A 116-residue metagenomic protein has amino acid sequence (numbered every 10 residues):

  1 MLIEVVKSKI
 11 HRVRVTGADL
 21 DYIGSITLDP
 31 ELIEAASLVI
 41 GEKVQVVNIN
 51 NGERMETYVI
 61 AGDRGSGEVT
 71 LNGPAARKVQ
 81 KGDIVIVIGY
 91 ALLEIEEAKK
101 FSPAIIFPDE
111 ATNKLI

Functional and structural regions predicted by a protein language model:
I3-V5, I10, R14-K99, A111-T112: Compact, glycine-rich, soluble single-domain proteins
S102-I105, D109-I116: Short, glycine/charged-enriched hinge/interface segments at domain edges or termini
